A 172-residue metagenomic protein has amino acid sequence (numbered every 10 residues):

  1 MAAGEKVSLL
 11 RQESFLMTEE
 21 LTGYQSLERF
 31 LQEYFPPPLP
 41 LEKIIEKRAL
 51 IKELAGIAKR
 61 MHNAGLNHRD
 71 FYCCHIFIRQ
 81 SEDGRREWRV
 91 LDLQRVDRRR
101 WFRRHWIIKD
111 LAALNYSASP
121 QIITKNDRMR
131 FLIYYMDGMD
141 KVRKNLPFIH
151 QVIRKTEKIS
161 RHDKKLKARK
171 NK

Functional and structural regions predicted by a protein language model:
M1-P38, E53-A64, H68-R69, I149-K172: Conserved ATP-binding subdomain of kinase catalytic cores across diverse folds
V7-Q12, S81-E87: Short, solvent-exposed loop/turn segments that connect beta-strands within catalytic domains and beta-strand-rich
L10, L50, R103: Residue-level marker of regulatory loop/turn positions in helix-turn-helix DNA-binding domains and in histidine
L27, I78-Q80, R100: Short, function-defining helix-loop hinge/capping sites that tune catalysis or transport
I44-A55: Conserved short alpha-helix within the protein kinase catalytic core
F71-S81: Hydrophobic residue at the +6 position relative to the catalytic HRD Asp in the kinase catalytic loop
R86-K155: C-lobe/activation-segment region of protein kinase-like
